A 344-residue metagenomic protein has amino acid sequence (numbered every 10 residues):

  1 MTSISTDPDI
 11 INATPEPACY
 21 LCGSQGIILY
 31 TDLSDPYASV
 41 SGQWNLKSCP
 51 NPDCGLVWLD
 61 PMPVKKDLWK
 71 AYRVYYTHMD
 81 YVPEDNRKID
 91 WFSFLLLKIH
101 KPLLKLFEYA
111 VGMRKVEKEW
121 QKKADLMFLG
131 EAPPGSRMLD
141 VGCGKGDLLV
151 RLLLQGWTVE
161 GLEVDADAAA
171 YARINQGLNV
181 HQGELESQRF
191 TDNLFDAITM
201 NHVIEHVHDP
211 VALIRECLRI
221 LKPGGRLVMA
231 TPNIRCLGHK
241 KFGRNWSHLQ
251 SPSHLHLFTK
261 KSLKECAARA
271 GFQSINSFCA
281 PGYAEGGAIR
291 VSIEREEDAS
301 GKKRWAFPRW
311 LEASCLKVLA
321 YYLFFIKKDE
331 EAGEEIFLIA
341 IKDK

Functional and structural regions predicted by a protein language model:
T2-S93: N-terminal juxtadomain amphipathic helix that follows a signal peptide/anchor or precedes a small N-terminal auxiliary
S3-P17, D32-V40, C279-K344: A C-terminal cap/extension of S-adenosyl-L-methionine-dependent methyltransferases that defines the acceptor-substrate
T6-P17, G26, E119-G243, P252-R269 (+1 more regions): Conserved SAM-binding loop
G55-Q155, E160: Extended interfacial segments that mediate partner engagement and assembly in macromolecular machines
E84-W120, L237-F242, R304-A332: Alpha-helical membrane-targeting segments
F242-S251, V291-A299: Short glycine/proline- and charge-enriched loop/turn segments that cap or connect secondary-structure elements
N245-F258, Y283-A284, K327-K328: Short, contiguous acidic/charged loop-to-helix segments that flank catalytic cores in large enzymes
